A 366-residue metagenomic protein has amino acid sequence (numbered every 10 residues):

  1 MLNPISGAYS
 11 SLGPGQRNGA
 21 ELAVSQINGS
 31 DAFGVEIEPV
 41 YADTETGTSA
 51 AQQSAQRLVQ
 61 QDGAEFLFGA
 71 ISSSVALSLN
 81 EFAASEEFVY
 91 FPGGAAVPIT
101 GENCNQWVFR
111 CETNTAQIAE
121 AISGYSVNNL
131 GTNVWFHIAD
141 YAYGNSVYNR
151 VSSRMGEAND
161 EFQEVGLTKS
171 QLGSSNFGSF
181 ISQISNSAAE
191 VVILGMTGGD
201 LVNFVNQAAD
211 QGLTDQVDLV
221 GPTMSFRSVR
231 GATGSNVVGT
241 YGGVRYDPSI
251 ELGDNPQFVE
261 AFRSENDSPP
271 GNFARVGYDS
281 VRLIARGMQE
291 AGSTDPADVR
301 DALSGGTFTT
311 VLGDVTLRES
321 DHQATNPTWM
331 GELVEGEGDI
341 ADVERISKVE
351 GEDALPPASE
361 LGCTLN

Functional and structural regions predicted by a protein language model:
M1-G19, A42-S49, I71-S72, A139-G144 (+3 more regions): Extracytoplasmic "Venus flytrap"
N18-Y41, G156-F162: Signal peptide-proximal N-terminal region of secreted/periplasmic/extracellular or secretory-lumen proteins
V40-S49, T113, G166-N176: Short beta->alpha junction loops
T48-E65, Y125, S175-A188: Short, well-structured alpha-helical segments in soluble
A64-L167, Q216-Y241: Extracytoplasmic ligand/sensor domains, especially the bilobed periplasmic-binding protein
S73-A84, S182, A189-Q211, S225: Hydrophobic alpha-helical
A208-Y278, T294, S359-L365: Extracellular/periplasmic periplasmic-binding protein-like sensory domains
S264-G271, A285-D342: Segments of small-molecule ligand-sensing domains
